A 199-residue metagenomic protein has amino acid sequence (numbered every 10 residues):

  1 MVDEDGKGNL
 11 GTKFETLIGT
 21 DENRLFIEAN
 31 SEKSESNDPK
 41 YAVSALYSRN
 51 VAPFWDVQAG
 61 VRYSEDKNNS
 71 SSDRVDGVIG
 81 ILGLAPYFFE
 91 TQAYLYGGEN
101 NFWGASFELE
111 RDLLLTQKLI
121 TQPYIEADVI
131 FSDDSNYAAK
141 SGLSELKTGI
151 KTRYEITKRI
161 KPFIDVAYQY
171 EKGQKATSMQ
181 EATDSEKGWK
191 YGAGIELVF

Functional and structural regions predicted by a protein language model:
M1, I27-S31, A59-Y63, A93-G97 (+2 more regions): Transmembrane beta-barrel strands of outer-membrane/channel proteins
M1-S34: Outer-membrane beta-barrel initiation region
K7, D38-V43, S70-V75, A105-E108 (+2 more regions): Outer-membrane beta-barrel translocator domains and adjoining extracellular loop/strand segments of Gram-negative
L10-F14, Y41-A45, V75-I79, W103-F107 (+2 more regions): Hydrophobic, lipid-facing positions within transmembrane beta-strands of outer-membrane proteins
I18-T20, Y47-R49, G83, G97 (+4 more regions): Residue-level signature of outer-membrane beta-barrel architecture
D21-I27, P53-A59, Y87-Q92, T116-T121 (+1 more regions): Repeated loop/turn-to-beta-strand initiation elements of outer-membrane beta-barrel proteins
S70-D134: Detector for outer-membrane/organellar transmembrane beta-barrel domains, recognizing the amphipathic beta-strand
I150, Y154-E155, S185-F199: Outer-membrane beta-barrel "beta-signal"
